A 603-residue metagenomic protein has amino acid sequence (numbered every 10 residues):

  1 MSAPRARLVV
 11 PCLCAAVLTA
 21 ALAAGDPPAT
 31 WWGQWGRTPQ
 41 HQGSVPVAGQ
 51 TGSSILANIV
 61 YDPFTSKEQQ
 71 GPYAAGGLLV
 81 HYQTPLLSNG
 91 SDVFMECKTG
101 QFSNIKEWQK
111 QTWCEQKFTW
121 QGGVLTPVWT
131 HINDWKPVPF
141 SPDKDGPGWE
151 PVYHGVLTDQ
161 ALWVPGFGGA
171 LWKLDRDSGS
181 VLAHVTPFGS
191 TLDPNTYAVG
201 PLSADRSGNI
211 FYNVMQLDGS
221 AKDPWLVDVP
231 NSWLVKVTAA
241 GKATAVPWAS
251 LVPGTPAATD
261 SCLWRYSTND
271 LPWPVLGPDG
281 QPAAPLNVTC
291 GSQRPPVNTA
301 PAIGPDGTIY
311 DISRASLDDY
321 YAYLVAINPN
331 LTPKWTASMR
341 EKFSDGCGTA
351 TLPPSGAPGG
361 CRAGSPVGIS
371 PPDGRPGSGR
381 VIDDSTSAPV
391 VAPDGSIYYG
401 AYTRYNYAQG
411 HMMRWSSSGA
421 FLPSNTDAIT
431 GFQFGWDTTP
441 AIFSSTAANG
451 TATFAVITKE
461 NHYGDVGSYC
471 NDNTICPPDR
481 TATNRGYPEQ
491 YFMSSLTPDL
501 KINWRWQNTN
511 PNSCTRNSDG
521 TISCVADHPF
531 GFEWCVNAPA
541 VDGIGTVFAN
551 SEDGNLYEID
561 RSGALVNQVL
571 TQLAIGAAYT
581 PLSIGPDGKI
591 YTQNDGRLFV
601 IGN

Functional and structural regions predicted by a protein language model:
M1-A6: N-terminal secretory signal peptides that target proteins for export/translocation
V10-A20: Bacterial N-terminal signal peptides
A20-P27: Bacterial Sec-dependent signal peptides at the C-terminal "C-region" and cleavage site
P27-T30, W35, S44-L79, G90-M95 (+5 more regions): Extracytoplasmic/lumenal domain signature
T38-P39: Acidic glycine-/aspartate-rich tracts in secreted/extracellular proteins
Q83-T84: Alpha-helical solenoid scaffolds in large eukaryotic transport, assembly, and signaling factors
L87: Extracellular and analogous surface-interaction loops
